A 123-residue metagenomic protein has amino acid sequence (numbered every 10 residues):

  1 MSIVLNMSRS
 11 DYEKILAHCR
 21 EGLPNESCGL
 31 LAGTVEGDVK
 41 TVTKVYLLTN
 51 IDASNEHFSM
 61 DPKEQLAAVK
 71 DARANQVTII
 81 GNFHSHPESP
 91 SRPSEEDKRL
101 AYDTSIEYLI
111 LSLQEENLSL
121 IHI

Functional and structural regions predicted by a protein language model:
M1-G22: Long, non-catalytic terminal segments
E13-R20, G29-A32, A68-V69: Short secondary-structure capping/turn segments at boundaries of alpha-helices and beta-strands
L23, G29, T34-S54: Short, surface-exposed acidic-centric catalytic microdomains
L31, F83-S85, I110-S112: Short beta-strand segments
Y46-E95: Short HxH-centered metal-ligating active-site micro-motif
L100-Y102: Short, conserved loop/helix-junction motifs that constitute active-site signature segments in enzyme catalytic cores
E107-L118: Short, flexible loop segments at boundaries between secondary-structure elements
I121-I123: Conserved small/polar residues in nucleotide/adenosyl-binding loops
